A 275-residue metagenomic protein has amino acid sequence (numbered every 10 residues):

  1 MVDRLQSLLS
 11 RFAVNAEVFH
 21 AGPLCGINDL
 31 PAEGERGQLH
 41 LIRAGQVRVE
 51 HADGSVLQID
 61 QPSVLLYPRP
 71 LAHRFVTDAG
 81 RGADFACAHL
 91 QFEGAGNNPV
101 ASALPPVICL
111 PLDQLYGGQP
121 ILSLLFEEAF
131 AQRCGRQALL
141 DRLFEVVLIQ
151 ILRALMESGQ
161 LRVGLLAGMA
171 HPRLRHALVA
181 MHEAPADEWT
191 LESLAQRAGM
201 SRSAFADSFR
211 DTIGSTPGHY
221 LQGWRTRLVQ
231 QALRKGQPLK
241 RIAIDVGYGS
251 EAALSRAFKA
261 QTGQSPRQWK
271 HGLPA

Functional and structural regions predicted by a protein language model:
M1-V18, G26-L30, P106-C109, D113 (+1 more regions): A short, N-terminal "cap"/entry segment at the start of jelly-roll beta-barrel domains of the cupin/DSBH fold
A16-V107: N-terminal regulatory/effector-sensing and dimerization cores that precede helix-turn-helix DNA-binding domains
A44, H171-L174, T226, G263: ATP/adenylate-binding site constellation spanning eukaryotic-like Ser/Thr protein kinases, ABC-transporter
P99-S123: Aromatic/histidine-rich interaction motifs
I108-Y116, A129-F144, L148-D187, L191-A198 (+3 more regions): Short, Lys/Arg-enriched, Trp-marked, Pro/Gly-tolerant hinge/linker segments that flank
V179, E183, E188-S193, M200 (+3 more regions): Terminal helix-turn-helix DNA-binding modules in bacterial transcription factors
